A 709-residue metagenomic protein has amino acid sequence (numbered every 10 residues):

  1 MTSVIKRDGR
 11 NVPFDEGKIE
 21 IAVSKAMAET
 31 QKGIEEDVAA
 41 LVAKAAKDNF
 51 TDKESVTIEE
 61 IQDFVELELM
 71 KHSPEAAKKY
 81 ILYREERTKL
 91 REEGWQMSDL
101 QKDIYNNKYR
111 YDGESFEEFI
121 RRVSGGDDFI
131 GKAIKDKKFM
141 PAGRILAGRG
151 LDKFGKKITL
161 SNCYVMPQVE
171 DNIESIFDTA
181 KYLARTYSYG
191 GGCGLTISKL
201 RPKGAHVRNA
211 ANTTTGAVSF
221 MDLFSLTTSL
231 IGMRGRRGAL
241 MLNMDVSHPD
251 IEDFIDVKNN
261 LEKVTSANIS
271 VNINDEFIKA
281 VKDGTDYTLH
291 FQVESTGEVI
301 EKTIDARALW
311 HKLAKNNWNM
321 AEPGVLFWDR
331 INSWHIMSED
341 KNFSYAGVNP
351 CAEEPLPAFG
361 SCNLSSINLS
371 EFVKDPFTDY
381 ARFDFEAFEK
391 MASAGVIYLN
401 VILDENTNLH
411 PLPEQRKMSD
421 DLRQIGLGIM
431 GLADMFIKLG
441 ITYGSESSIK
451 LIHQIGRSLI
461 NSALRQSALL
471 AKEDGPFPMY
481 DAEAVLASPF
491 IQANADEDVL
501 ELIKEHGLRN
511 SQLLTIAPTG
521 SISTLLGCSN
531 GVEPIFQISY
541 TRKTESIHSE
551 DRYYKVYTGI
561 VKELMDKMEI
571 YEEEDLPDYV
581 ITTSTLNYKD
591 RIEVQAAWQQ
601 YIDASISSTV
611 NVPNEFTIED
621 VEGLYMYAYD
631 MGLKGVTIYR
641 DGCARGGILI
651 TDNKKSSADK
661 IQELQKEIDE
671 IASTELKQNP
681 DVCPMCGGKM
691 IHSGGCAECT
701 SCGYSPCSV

Functional and structural regions predicted by a protein language model:
R10-N11, K32-D136, P141: Core nucleic-acid recognition elements
L67, E93, M140, R144 (+5 more regions): Core structural elements
P74, K79-E93, I273, S333 (+5 more regions): Terminal amphipathic helices with adjacent charged low-complexity linkers/tails
S161-F385, N408-K417, A463, S467-K472 (+1 more regions): Active-site cavity-forming subdomains of large catalytic enzyme subunits
A180, Q292, M391-R416, D420 (+3 more regions): Internal maturation/activation junctions in enzymes
A346, C351-P355, L399, L403-N406 (+4 more regions): Catalytic alpha/beta core of large soluble enzyme barrels
C683-C686, C699-C702: Short cysteine-rich clusters marking metal-coordination/redox-active sites
G703-V709: Short Cys/His-rich micro-motifs in 6-15 aa windows
